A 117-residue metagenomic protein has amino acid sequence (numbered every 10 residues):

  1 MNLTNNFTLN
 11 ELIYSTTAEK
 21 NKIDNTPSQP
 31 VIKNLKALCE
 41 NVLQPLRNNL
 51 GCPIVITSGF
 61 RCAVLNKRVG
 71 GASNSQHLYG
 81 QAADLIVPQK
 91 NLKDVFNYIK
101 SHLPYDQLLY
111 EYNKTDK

Functional and structural regions predicted by a protein language model:
M1-R47: Extracytoplasmic cell-surface/polysaccharide-interacting catalytic and binding patches
E11-A18, V64, V69, S73 (+1 more regions): Solvent-exposed, flexible loop/coil residues
P30-K33, S73, I86-V87: Short coil/turn segments at secondary-structure boundaries
N41-L50, D94, Y98-H102: Generic non-transmembrane alpha-helical segments
L43-G70: Extended, low-complexity, intrinsically disordered C-terminal regulatory tails of eukaryotic serine/threonine kinases
N49-G51, L78-A82: Short connector loops at helix/strand junctions that flank enzyme active sites, especially segments positioning acidic
I54-T57, A82-I86: Structural recognition of the beta-strand scaffold that forms the well-ordered cores of secreted hydrolase catalytic
N74, Y79, V87-K117: Catalytic cores and adjacent binding grooves of peptidoglycan-active enzymes
